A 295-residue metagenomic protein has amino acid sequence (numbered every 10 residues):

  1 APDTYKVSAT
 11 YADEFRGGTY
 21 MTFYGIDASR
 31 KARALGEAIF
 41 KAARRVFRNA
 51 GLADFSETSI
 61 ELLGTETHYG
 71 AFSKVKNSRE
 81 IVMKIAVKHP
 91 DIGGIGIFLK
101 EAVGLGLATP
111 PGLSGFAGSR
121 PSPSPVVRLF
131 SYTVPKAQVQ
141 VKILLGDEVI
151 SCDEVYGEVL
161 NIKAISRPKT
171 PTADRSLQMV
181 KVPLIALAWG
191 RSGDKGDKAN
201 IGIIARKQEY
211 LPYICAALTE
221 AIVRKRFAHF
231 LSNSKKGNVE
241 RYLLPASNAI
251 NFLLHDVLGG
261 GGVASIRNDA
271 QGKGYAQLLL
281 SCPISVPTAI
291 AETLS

Functional and structural regions predicted by a protein language model:
P2-R175, K181, I204, Q208 (+2 more regions): C-terminal non-catalytic interaction/assembly regions of soluble proteins
D3-Y5, K181-A186, G190-K195: A structural supersecondary motif
W189-E209: Conserved phosphate/anionic-ligand binding catalytic regions in large, soluble enzymes, centered on
Q208-Y213, G259: Primarily extracytoplasmic ectodomains and periplasmic/lumenal surface modules that are beta-strand-rich
I214-A221: Short Gly/aromatic-enriched secondary-structure transition segments
K236-S295: Helix-rich interaction surfaces within compact, conserved domain-sized segments that mediate assembly or partner
